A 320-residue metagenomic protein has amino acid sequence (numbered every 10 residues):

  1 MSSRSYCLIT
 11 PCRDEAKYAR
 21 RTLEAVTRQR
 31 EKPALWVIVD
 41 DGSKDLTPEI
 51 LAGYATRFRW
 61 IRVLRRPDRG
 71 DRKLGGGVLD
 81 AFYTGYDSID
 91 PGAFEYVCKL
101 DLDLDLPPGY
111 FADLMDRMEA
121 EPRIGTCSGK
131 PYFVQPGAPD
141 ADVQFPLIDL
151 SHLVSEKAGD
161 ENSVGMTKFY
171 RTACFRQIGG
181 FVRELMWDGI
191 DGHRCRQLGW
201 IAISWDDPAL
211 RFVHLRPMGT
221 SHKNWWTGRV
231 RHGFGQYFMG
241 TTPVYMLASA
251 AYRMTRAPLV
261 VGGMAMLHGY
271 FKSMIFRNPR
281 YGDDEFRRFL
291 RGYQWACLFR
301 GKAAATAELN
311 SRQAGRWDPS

Functional and structural regions predicted by a protein language model:
E24-P33: Short, acidic, metal-binding catalytic loop of nucleotide-sugar glycosyltransferases
P33-G42, L64-R66: Short beta-strand/loop segment that forms part of the nucleotide-sugar
D40-E49, R69, L104: A conserved acidic beta->alpha catalytic loop
G70, G92, D105-Q144, I148: Conserved donor NDP-sugar-binding/catalytic core segment of glycosyltransferases
L79-Y96: Active-site nucleotide-sugar/metal-binding loop of Leloir-type enzymes
F133-D140, F145, L150-Y170, R176-Q177 (+1 more regions): A recurrent flexible, glycine/aromatic-enriched loop bordering the glycosyltransferase active site that acts as
V182-S249: Catalytic donor/gating beta->alpha subdomain of glycosyltransferases that bind UDP-sugars
W225-S320: Non-catalytic, C-terminal membrane-associated alpha-helical segments of glycosyltransferases
